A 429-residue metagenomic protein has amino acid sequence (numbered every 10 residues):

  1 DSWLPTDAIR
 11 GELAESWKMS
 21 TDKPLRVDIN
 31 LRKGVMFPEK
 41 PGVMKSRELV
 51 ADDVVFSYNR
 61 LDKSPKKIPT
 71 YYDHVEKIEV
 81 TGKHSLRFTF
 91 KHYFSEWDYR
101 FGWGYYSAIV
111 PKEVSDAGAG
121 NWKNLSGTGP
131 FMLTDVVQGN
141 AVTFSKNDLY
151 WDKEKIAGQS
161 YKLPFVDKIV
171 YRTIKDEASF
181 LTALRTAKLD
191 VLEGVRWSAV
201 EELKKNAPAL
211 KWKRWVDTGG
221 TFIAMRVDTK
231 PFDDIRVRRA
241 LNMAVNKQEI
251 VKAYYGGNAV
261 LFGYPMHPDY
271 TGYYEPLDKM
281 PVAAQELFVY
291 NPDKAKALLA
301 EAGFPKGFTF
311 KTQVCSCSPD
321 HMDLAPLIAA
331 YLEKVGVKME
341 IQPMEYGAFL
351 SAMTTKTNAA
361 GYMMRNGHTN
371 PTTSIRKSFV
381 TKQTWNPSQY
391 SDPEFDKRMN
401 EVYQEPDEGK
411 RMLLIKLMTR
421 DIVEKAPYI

Functional and structural regions predicted by a protein language model:
D1-D22, N59, S126: N-terminal lobe/hinge region of extracytoplasmic solute-binding protein
S2-A8, Y72, R100-V170, D176-S179 (+2 more regions): Gly/Pro-rich hinge or "lid" segments in bacterial periplasmic/extracellular proteins
K18-T21, R26-K33, E48, D52 (+2 more regions): Surface-exposed binding/hinge segments that line and control ligand-binding clefts or catalytic entry sites
K77-E79, T134-S145, V170-T229, Q248 (+2 more regions): Extracellular/periplasmic solute-recognition and catalytic clefts
S95-F101, T221, K252, E301-P319 (+2 more regions): Bilobed periplasmic-binding protein-like "clamshell/Venus-flytrap" ligand-binding domains
F131, V260-A300, C317-M322: Structural transition elements
D228, F232-Y273, D323-L324, I422-P427: Periplasmic-binding protein-like
R236, V251, V282-V289, A297 (+2 more regions): Extracytoplasmic/peripheral linker and loop segments enriched in polar/acidic and small residues with frequent Thr/Pro
